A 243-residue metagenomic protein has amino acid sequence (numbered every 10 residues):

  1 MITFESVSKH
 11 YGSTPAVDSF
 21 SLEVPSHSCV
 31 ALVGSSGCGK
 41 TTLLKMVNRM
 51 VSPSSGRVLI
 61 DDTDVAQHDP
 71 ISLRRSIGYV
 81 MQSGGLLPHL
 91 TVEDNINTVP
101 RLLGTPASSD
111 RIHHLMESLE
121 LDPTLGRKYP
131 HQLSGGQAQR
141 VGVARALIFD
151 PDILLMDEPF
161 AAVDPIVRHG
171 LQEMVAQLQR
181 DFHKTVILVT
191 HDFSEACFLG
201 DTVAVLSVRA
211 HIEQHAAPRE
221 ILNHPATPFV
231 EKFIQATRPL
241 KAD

Functional and structural regions predicted by a protein language model:
V33-S35: The feature captures the beta-strand-to-loop junction immediately N-terminal to the Walker
N48: Helix-to-loop junction immediately C-terminal to a conserved catalytic motif
D64-G78, L102: ABC ATPase NBD coupling module
H89-N97: Short coil-to-helix segment of the ABC ATPase nucleotide-binding domain corresponding to the Q-loop/switch region
A107-T124, Q177: Conserved ABC ATPase "signature" region
H131, F149: Conserved signature/switch motifs of ABC ATPase nucleotide-binding domains
V143: Hydrophobic anchor residue at the start of the ABC signature
L154-E158: Catalytic Walker B motif of ABC-type/P-loop ATPase nucleotide-binding domains
